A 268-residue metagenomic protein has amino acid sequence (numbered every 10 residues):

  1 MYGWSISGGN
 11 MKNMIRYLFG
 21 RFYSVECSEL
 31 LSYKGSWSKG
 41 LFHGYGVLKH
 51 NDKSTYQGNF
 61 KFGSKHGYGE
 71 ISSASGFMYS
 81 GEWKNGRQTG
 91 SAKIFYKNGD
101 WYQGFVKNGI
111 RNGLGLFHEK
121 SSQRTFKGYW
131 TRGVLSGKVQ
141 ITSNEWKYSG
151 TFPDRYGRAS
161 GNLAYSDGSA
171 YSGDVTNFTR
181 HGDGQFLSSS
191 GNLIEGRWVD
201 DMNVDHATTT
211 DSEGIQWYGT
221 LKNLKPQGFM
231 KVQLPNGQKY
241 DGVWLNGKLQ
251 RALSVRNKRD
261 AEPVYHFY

Functional and structural regions predicted by a protein language model:
M1-Y268: Glycine/tyrosine- and acidic-biased, solvent-exposed loop/turn segments at the edges of beta-strands
